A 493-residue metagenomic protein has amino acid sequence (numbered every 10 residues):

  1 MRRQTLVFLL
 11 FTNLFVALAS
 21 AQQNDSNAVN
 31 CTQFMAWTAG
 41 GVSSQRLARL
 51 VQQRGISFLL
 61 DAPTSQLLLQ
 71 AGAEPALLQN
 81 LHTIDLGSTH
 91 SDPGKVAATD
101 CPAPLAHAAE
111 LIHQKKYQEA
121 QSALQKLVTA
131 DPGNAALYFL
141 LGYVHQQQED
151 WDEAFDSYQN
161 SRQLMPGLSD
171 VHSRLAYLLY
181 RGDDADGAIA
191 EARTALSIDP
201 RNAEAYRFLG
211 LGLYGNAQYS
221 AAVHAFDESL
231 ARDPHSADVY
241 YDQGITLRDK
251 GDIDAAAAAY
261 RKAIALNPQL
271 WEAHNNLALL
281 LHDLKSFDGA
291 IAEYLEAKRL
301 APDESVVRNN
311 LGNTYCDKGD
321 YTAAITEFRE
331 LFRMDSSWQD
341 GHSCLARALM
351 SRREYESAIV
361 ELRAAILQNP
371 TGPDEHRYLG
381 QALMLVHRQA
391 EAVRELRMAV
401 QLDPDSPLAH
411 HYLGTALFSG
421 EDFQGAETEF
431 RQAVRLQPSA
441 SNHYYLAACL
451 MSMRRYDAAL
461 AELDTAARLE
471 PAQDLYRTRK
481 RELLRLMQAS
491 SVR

Functional and structural regions predicted by a protein language model:
Q22-P93, A97: Eukaryotic low-complexity, mixed-charge intrinsically disordered interaction/regulatory segments enriched in acidic
T99-A130, Y143-Q147, R181, L211 (+4 more regions): Alpha-helical segment of the N-proximal tetratricopeptide repeat
C101, A135-A136, S169-D170, A203-E204 (+8 more regions): Helix-start (N-cap) detector for alpha-helical repeat units in TPR-like alpha-solenoids, especially tetratricopeptide
K115-S122, Q147-N160, R181-T194, G215-E228 (+10 more regions): Structural signature of tandem alpha-helical TPR/SEL1-like repeats, specifically the intra-repeat loop/turn
A130, L164, I198, R232 (+7 more regions): Structural marker of alpha-solenoid helical repeat scaffolds
S452, L460-R493: Terminal, low-structured helical/coil segments at or just beyond the last alpha-helical repeat
